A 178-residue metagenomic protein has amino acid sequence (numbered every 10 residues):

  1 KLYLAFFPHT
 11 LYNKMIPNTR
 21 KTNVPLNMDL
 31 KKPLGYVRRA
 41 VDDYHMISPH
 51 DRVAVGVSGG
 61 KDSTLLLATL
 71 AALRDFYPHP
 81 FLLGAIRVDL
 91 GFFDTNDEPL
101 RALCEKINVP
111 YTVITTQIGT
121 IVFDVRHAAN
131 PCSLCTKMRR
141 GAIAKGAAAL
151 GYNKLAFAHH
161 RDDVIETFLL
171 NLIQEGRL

Functional and structural regions predicted by a protein language model:
K1, T10-R20: Short, positively charged and aromatic/hydrophobic N-terminal segments
I16-L170, Q174-L178: ATP-dependent adenylation/nucleotidyltransferase module used to activate substrates
